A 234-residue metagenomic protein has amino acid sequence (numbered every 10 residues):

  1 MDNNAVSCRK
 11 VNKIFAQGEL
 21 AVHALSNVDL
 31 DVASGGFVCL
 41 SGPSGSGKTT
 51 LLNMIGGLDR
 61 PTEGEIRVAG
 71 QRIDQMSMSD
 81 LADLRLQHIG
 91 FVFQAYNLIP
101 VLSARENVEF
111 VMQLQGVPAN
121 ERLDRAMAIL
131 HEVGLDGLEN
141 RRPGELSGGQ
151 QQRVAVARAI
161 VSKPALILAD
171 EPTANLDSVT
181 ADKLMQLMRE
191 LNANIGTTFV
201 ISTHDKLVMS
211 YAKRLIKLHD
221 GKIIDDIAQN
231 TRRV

Functional and structural regions predicted by a protein language model:
M1-I14, D225-V234: ABC-family P-loop ATPase nucleotide-binding domain
N4-A212, K217-L218: ABC family nucleotide-binding domain
M185, V208, I224, R232-R233: Flexible, glycine-rich phosphate/dinucleotide-binding loops and adjacent beta-alpha linkers at cofactor/substrate
L215-A228: H-loop (His-switch) and adjacent beta-strand-loop-beta switch element of ABC-type ATPase nucleotide-binding domains
